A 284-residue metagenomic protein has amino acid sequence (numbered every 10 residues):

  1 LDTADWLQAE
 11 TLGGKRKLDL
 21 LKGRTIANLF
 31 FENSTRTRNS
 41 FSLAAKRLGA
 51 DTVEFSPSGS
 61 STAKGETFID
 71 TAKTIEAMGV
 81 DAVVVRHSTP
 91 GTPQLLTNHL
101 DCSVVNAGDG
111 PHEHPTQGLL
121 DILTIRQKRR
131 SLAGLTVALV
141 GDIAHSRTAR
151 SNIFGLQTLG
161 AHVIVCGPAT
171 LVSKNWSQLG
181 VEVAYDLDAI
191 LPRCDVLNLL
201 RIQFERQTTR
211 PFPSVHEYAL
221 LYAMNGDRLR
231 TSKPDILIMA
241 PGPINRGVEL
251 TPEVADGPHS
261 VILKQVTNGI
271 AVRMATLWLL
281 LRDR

Functional and structural regions predicted by a protein language model:
L1-L43: Positively charged, low-complexity intrinsically disordered leader regions
K15, D70, I75-E76, V80-S151 (+2 more regions): Anion-binding alpha/beta catalytic cores of soluble intermediary-metabolism enzymes, centered on
T25-G79: Active-site cofactor/substrate anionic-group-binding motifs, chiefly glycine- and Lys/Arg-rich phosphate-binding loops
F31-L43, Q127-L200: Glycine-rich phosphate/diphosphate-binding loop of Rossmann-like nucleotide-binding domains
S58-G59, G108-E113, A169-T170, Q265-G269: Short, acidic/turn-prone active-site loops that include or flank metal/cofactor- and phosphate-binding residues
C102, G160-H162, T231-L237: A short helix->loop->beta-strand "cap" motif at the edges of active sites that frequently abuts
W176-E253: Rossmann-like adenosine-cofactor binding region
D235-R284: Adenosine-phosphate binding glycine-rich loop
